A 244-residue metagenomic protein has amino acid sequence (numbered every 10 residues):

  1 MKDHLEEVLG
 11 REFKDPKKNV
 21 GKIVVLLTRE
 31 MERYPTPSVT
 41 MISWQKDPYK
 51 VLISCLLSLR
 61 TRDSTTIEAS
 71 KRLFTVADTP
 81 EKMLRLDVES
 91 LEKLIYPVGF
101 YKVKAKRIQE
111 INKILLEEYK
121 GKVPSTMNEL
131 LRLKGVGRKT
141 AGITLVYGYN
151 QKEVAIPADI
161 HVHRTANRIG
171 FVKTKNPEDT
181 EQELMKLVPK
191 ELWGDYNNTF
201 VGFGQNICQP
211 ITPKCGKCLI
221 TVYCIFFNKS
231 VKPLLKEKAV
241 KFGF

Functional and structural regions predicted by a protein language model:
H4-F242: Catalytic cores of DNA base-excision repair glycosylases
